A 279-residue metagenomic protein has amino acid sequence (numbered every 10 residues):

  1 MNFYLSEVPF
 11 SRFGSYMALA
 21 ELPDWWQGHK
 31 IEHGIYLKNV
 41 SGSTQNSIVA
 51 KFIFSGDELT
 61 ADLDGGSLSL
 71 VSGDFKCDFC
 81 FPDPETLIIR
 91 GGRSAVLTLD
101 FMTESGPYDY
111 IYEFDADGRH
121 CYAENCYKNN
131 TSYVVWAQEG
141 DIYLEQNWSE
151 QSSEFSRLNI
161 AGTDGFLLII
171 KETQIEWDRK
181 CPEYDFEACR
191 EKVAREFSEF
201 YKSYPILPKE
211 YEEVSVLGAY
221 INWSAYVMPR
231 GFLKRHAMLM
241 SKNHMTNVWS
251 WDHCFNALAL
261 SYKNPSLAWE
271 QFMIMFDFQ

Functional and structural regions predicted by a protein language model:
M1-K209, N243, W251, K263: Terminal accessory carbohydrate-recognition/targeting modules of carbohydrate-active enzymes
K202-Q279: Substrate-binding groove/exosite segments of carbohydrate-active enzymes
